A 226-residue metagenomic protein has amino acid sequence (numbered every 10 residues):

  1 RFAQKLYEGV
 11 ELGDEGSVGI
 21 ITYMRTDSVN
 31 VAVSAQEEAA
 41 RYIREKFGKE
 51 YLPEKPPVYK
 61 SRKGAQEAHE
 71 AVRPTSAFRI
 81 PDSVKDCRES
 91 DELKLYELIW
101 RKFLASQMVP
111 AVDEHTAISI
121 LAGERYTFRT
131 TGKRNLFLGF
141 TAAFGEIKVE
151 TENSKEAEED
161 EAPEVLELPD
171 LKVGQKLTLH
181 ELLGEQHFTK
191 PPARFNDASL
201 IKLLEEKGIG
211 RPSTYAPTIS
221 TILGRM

Functional and structural regions predicted by a protein language model:
R1-M226: Core catalytic DNA strand-manipulation module of type IA topoisomerases
